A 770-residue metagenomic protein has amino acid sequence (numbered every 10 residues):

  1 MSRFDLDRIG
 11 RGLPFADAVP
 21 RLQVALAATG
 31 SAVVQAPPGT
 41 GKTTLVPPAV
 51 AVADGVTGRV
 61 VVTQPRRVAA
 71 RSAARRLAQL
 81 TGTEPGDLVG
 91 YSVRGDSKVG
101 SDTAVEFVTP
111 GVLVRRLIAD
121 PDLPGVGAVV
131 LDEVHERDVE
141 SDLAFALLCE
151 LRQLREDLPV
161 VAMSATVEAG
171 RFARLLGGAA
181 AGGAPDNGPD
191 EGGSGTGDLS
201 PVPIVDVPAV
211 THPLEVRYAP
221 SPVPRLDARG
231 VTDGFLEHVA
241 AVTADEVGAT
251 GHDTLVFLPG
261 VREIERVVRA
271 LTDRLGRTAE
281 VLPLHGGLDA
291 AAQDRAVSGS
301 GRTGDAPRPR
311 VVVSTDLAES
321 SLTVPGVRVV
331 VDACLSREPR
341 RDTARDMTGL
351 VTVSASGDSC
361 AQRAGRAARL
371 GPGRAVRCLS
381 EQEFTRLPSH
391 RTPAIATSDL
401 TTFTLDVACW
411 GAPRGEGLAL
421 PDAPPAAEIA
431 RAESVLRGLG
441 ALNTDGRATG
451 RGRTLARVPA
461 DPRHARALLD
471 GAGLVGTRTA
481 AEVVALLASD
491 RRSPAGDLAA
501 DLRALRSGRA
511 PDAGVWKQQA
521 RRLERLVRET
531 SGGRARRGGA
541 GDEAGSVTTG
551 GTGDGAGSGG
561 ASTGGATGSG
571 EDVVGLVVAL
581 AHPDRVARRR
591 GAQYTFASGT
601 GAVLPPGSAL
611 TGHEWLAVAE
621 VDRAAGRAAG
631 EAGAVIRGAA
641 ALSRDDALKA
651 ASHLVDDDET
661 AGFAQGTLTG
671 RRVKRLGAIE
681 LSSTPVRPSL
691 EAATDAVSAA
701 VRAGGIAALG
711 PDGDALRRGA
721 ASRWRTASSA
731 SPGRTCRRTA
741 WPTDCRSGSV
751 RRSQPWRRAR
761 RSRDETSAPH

Functional and structural regions predicted by a protein language model:
M1-A467, G538-G545, G550, G564-G565: P-loop NTPase motor module signature
A25, L175, R217, V242 (+11 more regions): Residues that form generic nucleotide/phosphate-binding pockets
S31, Q35, D157, H252 (+11 more regions): Intrinsically disordered or highly flexible coil/loop and linker segments, enriched in small and charged/polar residues
G111-V112, V313-L317, C334, L580-A581 (+1 more regions): Conserved helicase core region in the C-terminal RecA-like lobe
P220, S336-R337, E381, S489 (+3 more regions): Short loop/turn segments at secondary-structure transitions that flank enzyme active sites
S321, A609-T611: Short, surface-exposed loop/turn microsegments at beta-strand edges and helix-strand junctions
R447, R466-A485: ATPase/helicase motor core of nucleic-acid motors
R478-Q593, S598-T600, E614-H770: Acidic, serine/threonine- and proline-rich low-complexity intrinsically disordered segments
